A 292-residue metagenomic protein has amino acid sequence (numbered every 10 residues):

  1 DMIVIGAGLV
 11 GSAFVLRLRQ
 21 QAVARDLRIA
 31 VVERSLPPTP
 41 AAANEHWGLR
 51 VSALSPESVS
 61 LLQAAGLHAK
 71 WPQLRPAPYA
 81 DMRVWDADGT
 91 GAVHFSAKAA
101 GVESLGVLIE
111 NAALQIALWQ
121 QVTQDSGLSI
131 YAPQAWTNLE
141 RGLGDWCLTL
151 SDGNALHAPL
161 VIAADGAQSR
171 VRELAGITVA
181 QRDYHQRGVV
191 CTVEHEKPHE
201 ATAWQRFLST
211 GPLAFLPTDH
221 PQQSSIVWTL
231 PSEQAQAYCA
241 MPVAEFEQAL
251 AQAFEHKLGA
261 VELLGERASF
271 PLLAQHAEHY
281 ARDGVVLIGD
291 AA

Functional and structural regions predicted by a protein language model:
I5, R17-L49: Glycine-rich FAD pyrophosphate-binding loop
S12, F270-A292: Conserved mid-domain beta->alpha element of the FAD-binding
E45-A87: N-terminal FAD cofactor-binding segment of flavoenzymes
A53-P56, A99-Q120, A235-A244, P271-A274: Short beta-strand to alpha-helix junction loop
E57-S60, L67, Q168-A203, L213 (+3 more regions): Central beta-strand plus flanking loop segment that forms part of the substrate or channel wall within the catalytic
L74-L174, R182-R187: Conserved N-terminal helical subregion
L208-P271: Conserved FAD/dinucleotide-binding core of flavoprotein oxidoreductases
